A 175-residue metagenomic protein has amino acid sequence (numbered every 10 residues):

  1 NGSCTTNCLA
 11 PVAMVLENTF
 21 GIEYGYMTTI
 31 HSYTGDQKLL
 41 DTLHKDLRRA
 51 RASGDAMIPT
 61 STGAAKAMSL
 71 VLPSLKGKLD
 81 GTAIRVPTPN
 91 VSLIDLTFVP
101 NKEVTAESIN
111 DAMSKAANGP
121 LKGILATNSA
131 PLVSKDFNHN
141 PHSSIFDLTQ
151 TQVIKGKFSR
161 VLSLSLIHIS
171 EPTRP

Functional and structural regions predicted by a protein language model:
N1-N7, P59-G63: A glycine-rich, Thr/Ser-enriched phosphate-binding loop motif common to dinucleotide/cofactor-binding enzymes
G2, T28-T29, L164: Short beta-strand segments
S3, N7-F20: Alpha-helical support elements that line or immediately flank enzyme active sites and cofactor-binding pockets
T5, N101, L166: Glycine-/small-residue-rich active-site loops that bind phosphorylated ligands and cofactors
E17, T173-R174: Catalytic Tyr-X3-Lys helix of short-chain dehydrogenase/reductase
G21-Y24, T29-S159: C-terminal substrate-binding/catalytic lobe of Rossmann-fold NAD(P)-dependent oxidoreductases
I167-T173: Conserved small/polar residues in nucleotide/adenosyl-binding loops
